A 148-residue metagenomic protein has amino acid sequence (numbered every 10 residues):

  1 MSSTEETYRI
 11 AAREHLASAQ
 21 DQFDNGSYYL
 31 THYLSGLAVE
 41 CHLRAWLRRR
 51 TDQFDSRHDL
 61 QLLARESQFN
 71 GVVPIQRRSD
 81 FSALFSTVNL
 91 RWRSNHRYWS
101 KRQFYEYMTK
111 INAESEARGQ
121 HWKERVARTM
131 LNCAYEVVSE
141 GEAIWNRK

Functional and structural regions predicted by a protein language model:
M1-T31, R50-Q53: Charged alpha-helical initiation segments
S2-S3, L47-K148: Long, charged low-complexity segments
Y8, L34-S35, M130: Amphipathic alpha-helix face/heptad-repeat signature
I10, E14-A17, E40-C41, S94 (+2 more regions): Generic structural signal for well-ordered, non-membrane alpha-helices
Q22-F23, H32, G36, F85-T87: Generic structural signal for short, flexible, solvent-exposed coil/loop and linker residues
T31-A45: Extended, hydrophobic/aromatic-rich amphipathic alpha-helical segments that build helical scaffolds
